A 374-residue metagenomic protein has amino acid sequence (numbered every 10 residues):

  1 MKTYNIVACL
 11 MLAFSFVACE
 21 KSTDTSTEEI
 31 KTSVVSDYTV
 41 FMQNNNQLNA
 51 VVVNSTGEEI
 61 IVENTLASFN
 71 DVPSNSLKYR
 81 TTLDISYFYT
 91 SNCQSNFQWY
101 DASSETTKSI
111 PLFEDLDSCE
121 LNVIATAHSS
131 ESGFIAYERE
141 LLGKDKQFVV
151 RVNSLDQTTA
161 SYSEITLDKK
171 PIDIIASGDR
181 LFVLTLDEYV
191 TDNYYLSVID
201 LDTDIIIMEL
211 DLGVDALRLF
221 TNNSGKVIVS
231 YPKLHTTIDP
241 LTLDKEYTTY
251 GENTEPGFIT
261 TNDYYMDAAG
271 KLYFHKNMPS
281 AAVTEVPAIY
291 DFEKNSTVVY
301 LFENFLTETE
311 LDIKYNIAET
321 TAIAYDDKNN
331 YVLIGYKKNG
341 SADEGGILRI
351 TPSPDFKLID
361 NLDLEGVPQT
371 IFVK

Functional and structural regions predicted by a protein language model:
M1-F41: Bacterial Sec-dependent N-terminal signal peptides
T25-E29, N70-D84, L116-S130, E164-G178 (+4 more regions): Repeated scaffold domains used in trafficking and secretory/extracellular systems, primarily beta-propellers
K31-N45, R80-N92, E131-L142, D179-E188 (+3 more regions): Short beta-strand elements that form the blades of beta-propeller/WD-repeat-like and other beta-sheet-rich scaffold
N44-S55, N92-D101, L142-V152, V190-V198 (+3 more regions): Structural motif
N46-K146: Post-signal peptide N-terminal segment of secreted/secretory-pathway proteins
E58-N75, T106-S118, T158-I165, T203-D211 (+3 more regions): A short beta-strand motif characteristic of beta-propeller blades
E164-T249: Solenoidal tandem-repeat scaffolds enriched in leucines and small polar residues
L243, Y247-E344: Intrinsically disordered, low-complexity segments enriched in Gly and acidic/Ser/Thr residues that form flexible
